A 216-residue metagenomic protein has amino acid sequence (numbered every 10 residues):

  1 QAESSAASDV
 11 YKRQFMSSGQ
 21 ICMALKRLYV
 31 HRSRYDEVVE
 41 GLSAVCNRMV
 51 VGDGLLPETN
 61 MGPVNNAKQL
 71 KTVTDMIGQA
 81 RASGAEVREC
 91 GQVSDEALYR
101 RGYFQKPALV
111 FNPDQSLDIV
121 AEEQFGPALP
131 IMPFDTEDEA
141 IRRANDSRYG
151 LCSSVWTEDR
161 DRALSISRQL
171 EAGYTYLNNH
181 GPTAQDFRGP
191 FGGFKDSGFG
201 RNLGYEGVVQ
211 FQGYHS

Functional and structural regions predicted by a protein language model:
S5-D114, L177: ALDH superfamily catalytic-core signature
V50, R100, F104-S216: Conserved C-terminal structural/oligomerization subdomain of aldehyde/semialdehyde dehydrogenase
